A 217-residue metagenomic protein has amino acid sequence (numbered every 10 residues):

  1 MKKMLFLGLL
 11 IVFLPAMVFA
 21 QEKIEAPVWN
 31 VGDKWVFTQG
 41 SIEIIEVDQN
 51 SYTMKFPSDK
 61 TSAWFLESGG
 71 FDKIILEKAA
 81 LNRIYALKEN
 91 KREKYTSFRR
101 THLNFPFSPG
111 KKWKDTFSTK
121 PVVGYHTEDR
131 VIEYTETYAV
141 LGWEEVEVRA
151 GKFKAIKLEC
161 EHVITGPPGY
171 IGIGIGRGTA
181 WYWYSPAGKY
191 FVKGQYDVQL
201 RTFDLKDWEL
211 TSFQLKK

Functional and structural regions predicted by a protein language model:
M4-P15: Sec-dependent N-terminal signal peptides
F6, E93-K94, Y134-T135: Hydrophobic alpha-helical segments, principally membrane-spanning helices and signal/leader peptides
A16-A20: Sec/Tat signal peptide C-region and signal peptidase I cleavage site
Q21-G70, K78-A80, A86-K88, T119-K217: Acidic, serine/threonine-rich low-complexity disordered tracts
D72-G124: Predominantly extracellular/secreted and cell-surface proteins with exposed, flexible low-complexity segments
